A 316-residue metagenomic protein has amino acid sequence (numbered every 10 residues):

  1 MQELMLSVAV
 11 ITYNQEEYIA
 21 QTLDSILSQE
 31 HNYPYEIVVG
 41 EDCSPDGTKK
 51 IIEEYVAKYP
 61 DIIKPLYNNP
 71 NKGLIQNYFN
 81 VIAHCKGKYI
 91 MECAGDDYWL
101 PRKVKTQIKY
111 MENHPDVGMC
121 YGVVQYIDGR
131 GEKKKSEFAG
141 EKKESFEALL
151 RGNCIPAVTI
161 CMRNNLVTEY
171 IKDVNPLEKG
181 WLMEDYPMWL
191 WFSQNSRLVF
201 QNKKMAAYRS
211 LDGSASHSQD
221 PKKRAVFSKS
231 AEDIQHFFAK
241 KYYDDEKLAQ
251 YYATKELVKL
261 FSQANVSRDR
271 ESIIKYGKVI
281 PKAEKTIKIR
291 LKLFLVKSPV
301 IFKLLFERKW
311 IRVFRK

Functional and structural regions predicted by a protein language model:
Q15-S28: Short, well-formed alpha-helical segments that are part of the catalytic scaffolds of diverse glycosyltransferases
S25, E41-K50, P70, A94: A conserved acidic beta->alpha catalytic loop
N68-C85, T106: Glycine-rich, basic loop-to-helix element that forms the pyrophosphate-binding segment of sugar-nucleotide handling
Q76-F79, I108-Y110, D116-K172: Flexible acidic/His/Gly-enriched loops in nucleotide-sugar-dependent glycosyltransferase catalytic domains
I90: Short aromatic/hydrophobic "clamp" motif used to bind/position activated sugar donors
G140-P221: Conserved nucleotide-sugar donor-binding catalytic segment
E144-L150, W181, Y208-D212, H217-E246 (+1 more regions): Catalytic core of nucleotide-sugar-dependent glycosyltransferases
F261-K316: Membrane-interface aromatic/basic loop that binds lipid-linked glycans or pyrophosphate carriers, typified by
